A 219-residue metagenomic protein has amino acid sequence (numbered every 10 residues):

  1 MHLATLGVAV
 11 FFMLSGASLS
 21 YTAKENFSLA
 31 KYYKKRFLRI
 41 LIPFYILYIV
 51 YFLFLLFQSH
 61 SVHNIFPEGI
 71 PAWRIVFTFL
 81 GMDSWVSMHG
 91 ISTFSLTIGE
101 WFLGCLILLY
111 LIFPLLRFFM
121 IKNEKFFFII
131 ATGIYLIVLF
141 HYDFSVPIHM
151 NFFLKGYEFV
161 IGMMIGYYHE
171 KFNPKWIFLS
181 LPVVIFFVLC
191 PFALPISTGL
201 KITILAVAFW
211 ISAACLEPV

Functional and structural regions predicted by a protein language model:
M1, L14, K34, R39-C105 (+1 more regions): Membrane-interface helix-loop-helix regions
L6-M13, F102-L106, Y110, F152-I165 (+1 more regions): Alpha-helical transmembrane segments of multi-pass membrane proteins
F11, S20-Y21, I40, F77-D143 (+2 more regions): Hydrophobic alpha-helical segments with transmembrane-like composition
A17-K24, L47, L109-I121, E158-E170 (+1 more regions): Hydrophobic transmembrane alpha-helices
K24-K35, S61-I65, L116-F126, G166-I177 (+2 more regions): Membrane-interface helix-boundary motifs at transmembrane edges
Y32-K34, L38-L41, G99, L103 (+4 more regions): Functional transmembrane helices that form membrane-embedded active or gating regions
F57-Q58, V86-G90, L139-S145, L189-I196: Juxtamembrane "helix-exit" motif on the non-cytosolic side of transmembrane helices
I185-V219: Alpha-helical transmembrane segments of multi-pass integral membrane proteins
